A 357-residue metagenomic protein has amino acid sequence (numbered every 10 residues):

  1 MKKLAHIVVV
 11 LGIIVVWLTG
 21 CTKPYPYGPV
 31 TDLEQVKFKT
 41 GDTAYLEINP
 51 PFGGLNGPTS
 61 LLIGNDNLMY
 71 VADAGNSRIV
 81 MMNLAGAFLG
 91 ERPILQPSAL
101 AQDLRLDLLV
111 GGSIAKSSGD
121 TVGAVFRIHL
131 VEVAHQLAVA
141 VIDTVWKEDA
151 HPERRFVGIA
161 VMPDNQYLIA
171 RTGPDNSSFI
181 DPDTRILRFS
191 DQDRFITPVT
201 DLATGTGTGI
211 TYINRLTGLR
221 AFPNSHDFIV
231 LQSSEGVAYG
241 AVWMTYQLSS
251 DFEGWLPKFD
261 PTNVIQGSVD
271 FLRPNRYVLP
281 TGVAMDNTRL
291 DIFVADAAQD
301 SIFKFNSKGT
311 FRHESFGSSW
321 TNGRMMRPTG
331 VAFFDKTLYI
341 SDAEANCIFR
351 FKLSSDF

Functional and structural regions predicted by a protein language model:
W17-G20: C-terminal motif of bacterial Sec signal peptides marking the signal peptidase cleavage site
P26, A74, G112-A115, D164 (+7 more regions): Short loop/turn segments immediately following the C-termini of beta-strands
G28-N56: A short helix->beta-strand "capping" segment at the edge of beta-propeller domains
T43-F52, A85-R92, V141-D149, F195-I210 (+2 more regions): A short beta-strand motif characteristic of beta-propeller blades
E47-S77: Beta-strand-rich domains and repeat architectures in extracellular enzymes and scaffolds, especially beta-propellers
G53-G64, I94-L104, G112-I114, D149-M162 (+3 more regions): Beta-rich, blade/repeat-based domains predominating in secreted/periplasmic proteins but also intracellular
L68-Y70, D107-V110, S117, Q166-I169 (+3 more regions): Conserved beta-propeller blade signature
M326-F357: Blade-level signature of beta-propeller repeat domains, shared across WD40, Kelch, NHL, RCC1 and BNR/Asp-box propellers
